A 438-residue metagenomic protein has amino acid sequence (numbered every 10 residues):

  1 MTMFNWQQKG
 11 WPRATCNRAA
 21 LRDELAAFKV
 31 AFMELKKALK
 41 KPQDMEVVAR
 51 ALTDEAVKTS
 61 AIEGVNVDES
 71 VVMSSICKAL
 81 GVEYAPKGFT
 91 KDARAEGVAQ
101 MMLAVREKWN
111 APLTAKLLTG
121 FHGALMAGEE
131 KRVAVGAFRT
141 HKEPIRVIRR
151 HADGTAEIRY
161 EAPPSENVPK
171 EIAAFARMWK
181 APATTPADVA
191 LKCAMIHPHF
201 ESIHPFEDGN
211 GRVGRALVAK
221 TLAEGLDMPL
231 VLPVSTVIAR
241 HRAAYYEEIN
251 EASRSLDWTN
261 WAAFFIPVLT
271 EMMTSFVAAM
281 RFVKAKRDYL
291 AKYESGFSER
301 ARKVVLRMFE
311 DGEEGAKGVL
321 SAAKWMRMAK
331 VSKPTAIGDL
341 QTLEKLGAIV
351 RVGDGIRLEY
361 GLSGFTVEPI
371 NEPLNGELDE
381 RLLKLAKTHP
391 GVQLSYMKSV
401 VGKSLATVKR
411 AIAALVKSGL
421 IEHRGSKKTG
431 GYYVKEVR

Functional and structural regions predicted by a protein language model:
M1-R438: FIC/Doc superfamily catalytic core
